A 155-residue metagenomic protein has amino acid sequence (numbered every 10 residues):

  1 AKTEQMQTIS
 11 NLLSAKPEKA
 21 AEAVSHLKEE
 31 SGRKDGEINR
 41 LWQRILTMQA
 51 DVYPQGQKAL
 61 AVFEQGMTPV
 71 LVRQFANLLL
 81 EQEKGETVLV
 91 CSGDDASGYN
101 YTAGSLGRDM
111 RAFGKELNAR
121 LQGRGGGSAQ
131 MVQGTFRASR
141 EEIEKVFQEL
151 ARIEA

Functional and structural regions predicted by a protein language model:
A1-Q57: Hard-cation-handling environments
A59-A155: Glycine-rich, acidic loop segments that terminate in or are immediately followed by a histidine
